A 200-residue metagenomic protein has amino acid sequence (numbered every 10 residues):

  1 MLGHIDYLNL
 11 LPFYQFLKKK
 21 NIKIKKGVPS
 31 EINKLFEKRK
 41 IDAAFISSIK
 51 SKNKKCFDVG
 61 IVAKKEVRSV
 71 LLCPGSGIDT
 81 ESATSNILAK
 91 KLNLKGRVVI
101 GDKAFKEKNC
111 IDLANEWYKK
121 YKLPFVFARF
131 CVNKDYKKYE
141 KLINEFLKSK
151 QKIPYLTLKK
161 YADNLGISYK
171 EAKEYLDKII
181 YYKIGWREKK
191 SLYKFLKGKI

Functional and structural regions predicted by a protein language model:
M1-I200: Domain-level signature for soluble enzymes in the chorismate/prephenate branch of the shikimate pathway
